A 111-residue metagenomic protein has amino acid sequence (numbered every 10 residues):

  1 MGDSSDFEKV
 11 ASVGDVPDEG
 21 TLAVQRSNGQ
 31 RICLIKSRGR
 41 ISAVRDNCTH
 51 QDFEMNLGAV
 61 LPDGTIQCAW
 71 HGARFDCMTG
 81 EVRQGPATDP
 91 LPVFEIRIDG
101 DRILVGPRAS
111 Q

Functional and structural regions predicted by a protein language model:
M1-D63, C77, P90-Q111: N-terminal pre-ligand scaffold of iron-sulfur
C48, C68-H71: Short cysteine clusters
P62-A69, V82-L91: Short cysteine/histidine-rich metal-coordination sites, predominantly Zn2+-binding motifs
R74: Short Gly/Pro-enriched loop/turn and capping motifs at secondary-structure junctions
